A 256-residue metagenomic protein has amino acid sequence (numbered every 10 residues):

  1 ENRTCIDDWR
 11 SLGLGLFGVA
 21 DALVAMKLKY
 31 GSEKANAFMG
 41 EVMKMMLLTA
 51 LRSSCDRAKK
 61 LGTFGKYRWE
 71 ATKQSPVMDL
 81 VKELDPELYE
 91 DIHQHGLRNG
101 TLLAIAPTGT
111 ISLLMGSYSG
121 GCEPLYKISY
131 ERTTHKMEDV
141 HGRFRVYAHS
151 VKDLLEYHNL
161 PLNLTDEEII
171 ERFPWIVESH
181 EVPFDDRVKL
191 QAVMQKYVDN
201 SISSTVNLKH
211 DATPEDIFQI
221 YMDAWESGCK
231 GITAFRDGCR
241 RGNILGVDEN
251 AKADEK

Functional and structural regions predicted by a protein language model:
E1-R3, D7, K29-T108, G116 (+1 more regions): Internal maturation/activation junctions in enzymes
C5-K27, K189: Core structural elements
G18, K29, E70, L84 (+1 more regions): Poly-acidic low-complexity segments
A20-A22, K34, G116, I128: Residue-level recognition of conserved structural "scaffold" positions that shape functional pockets and channels
D21-V24, L28, K44-T63, K127 (+2 more regions): Generic secondary-structure signature for well-ordered alpha-helical cores
M78, D91-R98, L103-E255: Catalytic alpha/beta core of large soluble enzyme barrels
